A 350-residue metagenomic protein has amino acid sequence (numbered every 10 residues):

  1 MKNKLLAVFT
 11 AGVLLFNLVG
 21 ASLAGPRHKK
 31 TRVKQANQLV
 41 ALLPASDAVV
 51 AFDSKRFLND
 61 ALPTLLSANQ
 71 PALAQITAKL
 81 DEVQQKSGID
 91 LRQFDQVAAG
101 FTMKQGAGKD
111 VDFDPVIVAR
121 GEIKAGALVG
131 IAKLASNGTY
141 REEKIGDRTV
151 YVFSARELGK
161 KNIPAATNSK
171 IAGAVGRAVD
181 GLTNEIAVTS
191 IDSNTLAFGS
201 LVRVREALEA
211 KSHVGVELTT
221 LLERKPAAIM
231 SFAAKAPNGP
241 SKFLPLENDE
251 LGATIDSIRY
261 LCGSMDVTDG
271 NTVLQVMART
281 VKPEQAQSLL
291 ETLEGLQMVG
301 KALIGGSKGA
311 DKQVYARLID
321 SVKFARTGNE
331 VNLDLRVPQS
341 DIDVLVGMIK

Functional and structural regions predicted by a protein language model:
M1-F9: Bacterial N-terminal signal peptides that target proteins for export
A11-G12, S22: Cleavable N-terminal signal peptides
L14-L18: Hydrophobic core
G25-G176, E223-A253, L289-S321, R336-V337 (+1 more regions): Structural boundary/hinge residues at secondary-structure and domain interfaces
Q38, A98-F101, A178-S190, L261-D266: Short, surface-exposed beta-strand/loop micro-motifs that present aromatic residues
A48-V50, P115-G121, R259-M265, G270-A278 (+2 more regions): One face of beta-strands
V179-F243: A conserved glycine-rich beta-strand in the N-terminal activation segment of trypsin-fold
R205, V214, S264, D269-K308: Gly/Pro-enriched, hydrophobic low-complexity segments that function as extracytoplasmic propeptides/linkers
